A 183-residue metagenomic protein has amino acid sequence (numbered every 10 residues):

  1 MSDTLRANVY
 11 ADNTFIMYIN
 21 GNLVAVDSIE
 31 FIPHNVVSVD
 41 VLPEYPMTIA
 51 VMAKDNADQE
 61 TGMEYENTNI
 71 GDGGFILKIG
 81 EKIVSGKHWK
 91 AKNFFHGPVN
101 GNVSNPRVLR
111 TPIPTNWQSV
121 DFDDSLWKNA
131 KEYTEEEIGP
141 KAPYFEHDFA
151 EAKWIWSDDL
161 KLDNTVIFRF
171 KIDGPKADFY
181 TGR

Functional and structural regions predicted by a protein language model:
D3, S38, D121, K128-G139 (+2 more regions): Beta-rich accessory regions
D3-M17, I49, W127: Aromatic-lined ligand-binding clefts that engage carbohydrates, nucleic acids, or primary amines
M17-A25: Short strand-turn-strand beta-turns centered on an Asx-Gly dipeptide
A25-I32: Extracellular beta-rich ligand/substrate-recognition surface
N35-L42: Exposed aromatic-hydrophobic patches
P43-Y45, S125: A glycine-anchored, Pro-Gly-centered beta-turn/N-cap motif
M47-A53: A short, solvent-exposed beta-strand micro-motif common in secreted/extracellular proteins
A53-W156: An acidic-aromatic loop/edge-strand motif
